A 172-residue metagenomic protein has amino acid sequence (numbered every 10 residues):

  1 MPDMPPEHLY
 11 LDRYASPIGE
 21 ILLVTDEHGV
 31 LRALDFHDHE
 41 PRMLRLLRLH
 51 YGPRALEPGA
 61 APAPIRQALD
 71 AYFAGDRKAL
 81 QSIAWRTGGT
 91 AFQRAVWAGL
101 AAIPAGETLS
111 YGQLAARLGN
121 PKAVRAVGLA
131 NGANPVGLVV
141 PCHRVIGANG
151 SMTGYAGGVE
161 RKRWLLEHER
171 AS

Functional and structural regions predicted by a protein language model:
M1-K122, E169-S172: Basic nucleic-acid-binding alpha-helical/helix-turn surface characteristic of O6-alkylguanine DNA
R45, G128, R163: Active-site phosphate/pyrophosphate- and oxyanion-stabilizing loops and adjacent acidic/basic residues in soluble
L80-W85, V127, M152-Y155: Short clusters of hydrophobic/aromatic residues that line enzyme substrate/ligand-binding pockets
R125-N134: Regulatory, non-catalytic segments
P135, V139: Major-groove DNA-recognition helix of helix-turn-helix-type DNA-binding domains
C142: Short cysteine clusters
A148-S172: …primarily DNA-binding HTH/wHTH and HhH modules…
